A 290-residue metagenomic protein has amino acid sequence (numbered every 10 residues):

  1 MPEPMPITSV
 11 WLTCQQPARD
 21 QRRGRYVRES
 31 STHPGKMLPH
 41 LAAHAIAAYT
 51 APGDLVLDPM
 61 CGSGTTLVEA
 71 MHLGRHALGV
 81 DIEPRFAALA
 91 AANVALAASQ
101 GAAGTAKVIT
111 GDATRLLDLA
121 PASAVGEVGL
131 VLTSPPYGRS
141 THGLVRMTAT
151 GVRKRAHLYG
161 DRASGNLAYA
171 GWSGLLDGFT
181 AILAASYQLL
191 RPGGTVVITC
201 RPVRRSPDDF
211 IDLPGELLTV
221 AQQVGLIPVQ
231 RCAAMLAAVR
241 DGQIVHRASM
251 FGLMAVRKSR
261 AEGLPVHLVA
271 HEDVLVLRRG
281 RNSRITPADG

Functional and structural regions predicted by a protein language model:
M1-G290: Class I S-adenosyl-L-methionine-dependent methyltransferase catalytic core
